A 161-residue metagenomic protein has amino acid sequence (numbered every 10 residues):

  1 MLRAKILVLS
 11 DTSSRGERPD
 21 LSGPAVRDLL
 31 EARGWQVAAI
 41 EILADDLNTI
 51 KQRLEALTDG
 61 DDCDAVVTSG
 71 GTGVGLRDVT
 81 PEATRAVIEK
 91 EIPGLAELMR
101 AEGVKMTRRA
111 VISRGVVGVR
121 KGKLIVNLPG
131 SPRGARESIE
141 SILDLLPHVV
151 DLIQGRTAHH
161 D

Functional and structural regions predicted by a protein language model:
M1-D161: Non-catalytic beta/alpha edge segments that cap or flank active sites
